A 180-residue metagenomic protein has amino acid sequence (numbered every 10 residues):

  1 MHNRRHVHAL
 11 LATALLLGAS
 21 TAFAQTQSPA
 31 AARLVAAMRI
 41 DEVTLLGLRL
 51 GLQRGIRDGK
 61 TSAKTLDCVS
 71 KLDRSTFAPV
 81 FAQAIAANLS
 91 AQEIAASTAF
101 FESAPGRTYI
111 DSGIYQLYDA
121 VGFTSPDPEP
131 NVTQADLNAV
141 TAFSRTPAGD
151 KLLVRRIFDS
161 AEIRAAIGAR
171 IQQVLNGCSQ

Functional and structural regions predicted by a protein language model:
H2-L10: Bacterial N-terminal signal peptides that target proteins for export
N3, Q27-A30, T133: A diffuse structural propensity rather than consistent per-protein peaks
A9-A19: Bacterial N-terminal signal peptides
S20-A24: Sec/Tat signal peptide C-region and signal peptidase I cleavage site
T26-F81: Early exported N-terminus immediately downstream of N-terminal targeting peptides
D67-Q180: Compact alpha-helical subdomains of small soluble proteins
